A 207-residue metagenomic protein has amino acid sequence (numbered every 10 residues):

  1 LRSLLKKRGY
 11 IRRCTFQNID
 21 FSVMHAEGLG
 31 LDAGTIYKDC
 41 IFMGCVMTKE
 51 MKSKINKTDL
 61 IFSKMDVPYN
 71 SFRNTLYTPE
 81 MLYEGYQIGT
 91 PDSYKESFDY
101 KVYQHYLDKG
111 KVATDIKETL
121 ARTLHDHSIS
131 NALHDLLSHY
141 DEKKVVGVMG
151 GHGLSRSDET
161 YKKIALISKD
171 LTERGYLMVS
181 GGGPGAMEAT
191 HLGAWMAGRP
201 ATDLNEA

Functional and structural regions predicted by a protein language model:
R2-E206: Glycine-rich beta-alpha loop segments
